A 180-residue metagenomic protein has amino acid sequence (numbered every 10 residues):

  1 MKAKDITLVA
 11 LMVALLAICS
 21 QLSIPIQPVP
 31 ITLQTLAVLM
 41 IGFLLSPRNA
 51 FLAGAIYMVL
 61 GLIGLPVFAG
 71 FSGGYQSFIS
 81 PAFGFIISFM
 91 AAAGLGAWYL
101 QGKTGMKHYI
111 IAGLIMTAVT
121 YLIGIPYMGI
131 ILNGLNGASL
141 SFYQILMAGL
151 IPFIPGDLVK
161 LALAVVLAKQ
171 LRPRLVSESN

Functional and structural regions predicted by a protein language model:
M1-A10, Q144-N180: Alpha-helical transmembrane segments and their cytosolic interface
M1-F51: Hydrophobic transmembrane alpha-helices
I6-A10, L36, M40, A50-I56 (+5 more regions): Hydrophobic alpha-helical transmembrane segments
T7, L11, I18, Y75-L122: Short helix-perturbing small/polar motifs within transmembrane alpha-helices
L15, C19, S23, I41 (+10 more regions): Alpha-helical membrane-inserting segments
S20-L33, M58-A92: Interfacial aromatic-anchored transmembrane helix boundaries in multi-pass membrane proteins
S23, Q27, F68, S72 (+5 more regions): Membrane-interfacial segments
A69-S77, N136-P152: Active-site-proximal inter-transmembrane loops
